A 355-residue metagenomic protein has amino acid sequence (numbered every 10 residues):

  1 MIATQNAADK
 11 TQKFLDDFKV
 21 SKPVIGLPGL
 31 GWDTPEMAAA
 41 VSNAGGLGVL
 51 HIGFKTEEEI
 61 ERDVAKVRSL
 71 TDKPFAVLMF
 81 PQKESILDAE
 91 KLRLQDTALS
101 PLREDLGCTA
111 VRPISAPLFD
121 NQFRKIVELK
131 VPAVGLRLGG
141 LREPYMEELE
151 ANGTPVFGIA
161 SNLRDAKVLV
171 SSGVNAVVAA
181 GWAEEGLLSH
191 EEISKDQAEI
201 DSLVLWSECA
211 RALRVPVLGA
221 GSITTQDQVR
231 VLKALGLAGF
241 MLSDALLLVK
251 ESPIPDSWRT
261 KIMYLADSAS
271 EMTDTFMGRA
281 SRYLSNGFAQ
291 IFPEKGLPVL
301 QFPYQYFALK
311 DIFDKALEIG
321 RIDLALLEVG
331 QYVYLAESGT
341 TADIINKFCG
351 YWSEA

Functional and structural regions predicted by a protein language model:
I2-A212: Active-site entrance/lid segments in N-terminal catalytic domains of soluble metabolic enzymes
E184-L218, I223-A355: Conserved active-site-proximal phosphate/metal-binding subdomains
